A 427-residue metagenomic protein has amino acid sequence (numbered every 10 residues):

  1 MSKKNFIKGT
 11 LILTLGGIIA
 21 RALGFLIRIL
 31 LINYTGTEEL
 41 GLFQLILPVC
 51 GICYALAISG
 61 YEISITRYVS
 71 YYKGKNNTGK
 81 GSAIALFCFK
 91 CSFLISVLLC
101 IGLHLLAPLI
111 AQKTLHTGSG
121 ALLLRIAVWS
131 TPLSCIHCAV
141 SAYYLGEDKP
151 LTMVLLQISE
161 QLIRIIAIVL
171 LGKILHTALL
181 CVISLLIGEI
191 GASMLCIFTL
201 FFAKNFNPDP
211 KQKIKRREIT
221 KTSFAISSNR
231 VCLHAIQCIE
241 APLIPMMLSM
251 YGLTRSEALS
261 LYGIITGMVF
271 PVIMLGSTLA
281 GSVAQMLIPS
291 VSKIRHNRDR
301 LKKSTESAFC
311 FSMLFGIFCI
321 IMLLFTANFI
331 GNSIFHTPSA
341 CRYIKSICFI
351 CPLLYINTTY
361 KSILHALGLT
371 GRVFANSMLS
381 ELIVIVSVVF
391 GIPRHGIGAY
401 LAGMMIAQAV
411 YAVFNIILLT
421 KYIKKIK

Functional and structural regions predicted by a protein language model:
M1-L23, G79, A83-L86, K213-L233 (+2 more regions): N-terminal membrane topogenesis motif
N5-T66, C100, H104, A225-M247: Signature of the first transmembrane helix
G41-I58, F87, I190, A225 (+3 more regions): Alpha-helical transmembrane segments of polytopic membrane transporters and translocases
S59-G74, F270-N297: Helix-loop junctions and terminal segments of transmembrane helices in multi-pass membrane transport/translocation
I63-P108, L122, R298-C319: Membrane-water interface segments that mark the loop-to-transmembrane alpha-helix transition
L98-H116, A121, F318-C341: Short membrane-interface helical motifs at transmembrane helix boundaries in multi-pass membrane transporters
L133-L156, F349-M378: Membrane-interface junctions at transmembrane-helix termini in multi-pass inner-membrane proteins
L155-L170, I174-A203, L379-I383, I397-K421: Hydrophobic alpha-helical transmembrane segments
